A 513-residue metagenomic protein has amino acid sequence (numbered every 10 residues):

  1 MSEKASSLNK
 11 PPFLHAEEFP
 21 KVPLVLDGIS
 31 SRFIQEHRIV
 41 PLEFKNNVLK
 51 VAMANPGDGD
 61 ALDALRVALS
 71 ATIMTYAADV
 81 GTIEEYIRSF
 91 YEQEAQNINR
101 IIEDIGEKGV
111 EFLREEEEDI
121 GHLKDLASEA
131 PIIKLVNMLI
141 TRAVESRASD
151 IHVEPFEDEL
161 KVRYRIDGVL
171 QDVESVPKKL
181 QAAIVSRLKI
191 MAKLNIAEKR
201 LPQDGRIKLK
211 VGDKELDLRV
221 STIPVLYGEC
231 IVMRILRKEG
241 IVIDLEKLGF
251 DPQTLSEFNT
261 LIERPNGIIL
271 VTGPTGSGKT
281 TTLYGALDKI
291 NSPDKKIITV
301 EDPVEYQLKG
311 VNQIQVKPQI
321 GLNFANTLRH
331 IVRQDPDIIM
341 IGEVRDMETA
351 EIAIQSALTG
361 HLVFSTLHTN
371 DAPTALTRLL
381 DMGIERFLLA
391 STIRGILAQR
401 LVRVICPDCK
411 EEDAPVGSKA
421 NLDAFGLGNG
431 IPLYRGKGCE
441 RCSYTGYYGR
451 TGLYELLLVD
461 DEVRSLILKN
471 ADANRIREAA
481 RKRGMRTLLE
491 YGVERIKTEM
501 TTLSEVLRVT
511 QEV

Functional and structural regions predicted by a protein language model:
M1-A71, D119, D204-I223: Polyanionic, low-complexity intrinsically disordered segments
S2, F19-V22, L62, V80-E84 (+6 more regions): Alpha-helix initiation and N-capping motif
S7, F13-V25, T82-M138, S146: Charged, low-hydrophobicity low-complexity segments
L8-N9, L69, Y91, A192 (+1 more regions): A broad structural signal for alpha-helix termini and local helix breaks/kinks
A52-I98, G249-I262: Short glycine/Trp-rich loop-beta-loop segment that forms part of the substrate-binding cleft
A77-D79, I105, P155-E157: A general secondary-structure junction signal
D125-V513: Short, flexible helix-loop junctions that flank or precede catalytic/ligand sites
